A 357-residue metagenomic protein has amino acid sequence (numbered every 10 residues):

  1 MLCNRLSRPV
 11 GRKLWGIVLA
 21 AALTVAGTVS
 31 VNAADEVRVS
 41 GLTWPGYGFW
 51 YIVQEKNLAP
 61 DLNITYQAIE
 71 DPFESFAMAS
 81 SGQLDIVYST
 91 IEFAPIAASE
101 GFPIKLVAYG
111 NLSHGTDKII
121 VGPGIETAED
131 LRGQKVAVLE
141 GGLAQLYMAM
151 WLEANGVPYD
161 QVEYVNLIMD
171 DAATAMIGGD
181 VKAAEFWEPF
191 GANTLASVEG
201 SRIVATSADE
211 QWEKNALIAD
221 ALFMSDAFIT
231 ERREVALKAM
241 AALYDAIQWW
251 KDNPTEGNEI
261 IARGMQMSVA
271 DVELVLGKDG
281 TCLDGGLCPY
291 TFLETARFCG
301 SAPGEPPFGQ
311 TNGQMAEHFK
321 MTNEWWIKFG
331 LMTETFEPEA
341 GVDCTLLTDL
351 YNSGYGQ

Functional and structural regions predicted by a protein language model:
G16-A26: Bacterial N-terminal signal peptides
L19, S30-R38, L58-L62, G124-K135 (+3 more regions): Immediate post-signal peptide segment of exported/extracytoplasmic ligand-binding proteins
A34-N57, Q67, G115-S197, K214-N215: Bilobed "Venus flytrap"/periplasmic-binding protein-like clamshell domains and structurally analogous long
T43-I69, F73-E74, M78, I96-E100 (+2 more regions): Short, polar/charged alpha-helical segment
E92, D160-V165, D171-A175, V181-Q266 (+1 more regions): Pocket-lining segment of extracytoplasmic ligand-binding domains
L106-T127, N215-T230: Hydrophobic/proline-rich hinge and linker segments of small-molecule sensing/allosteric domains, predominantly
E231-T333: Secondary-structure end/capping motifs
A316-Q357: Conserved C-terminal helix/tail region of periplasmic/extracytoplasmic solute-binding proteins
